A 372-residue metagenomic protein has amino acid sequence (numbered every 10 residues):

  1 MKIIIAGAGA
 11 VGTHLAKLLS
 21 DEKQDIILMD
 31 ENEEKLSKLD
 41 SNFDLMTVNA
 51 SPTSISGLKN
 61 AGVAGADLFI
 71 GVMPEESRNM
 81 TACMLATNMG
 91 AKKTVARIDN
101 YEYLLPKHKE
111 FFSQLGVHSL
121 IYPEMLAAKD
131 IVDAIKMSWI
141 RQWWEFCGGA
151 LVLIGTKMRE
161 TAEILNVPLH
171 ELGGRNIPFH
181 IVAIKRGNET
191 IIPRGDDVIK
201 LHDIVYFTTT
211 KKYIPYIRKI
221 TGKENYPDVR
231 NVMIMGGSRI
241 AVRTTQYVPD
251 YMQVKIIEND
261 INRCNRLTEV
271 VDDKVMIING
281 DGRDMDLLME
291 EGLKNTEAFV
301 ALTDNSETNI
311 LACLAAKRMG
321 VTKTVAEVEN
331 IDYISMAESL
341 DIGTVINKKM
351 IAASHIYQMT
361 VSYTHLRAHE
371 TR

Functional and structural regions predicted by a protein language model:
M1-K2, A8-E22, V182-D250, I256-N262 (+1 more regions): Hydrophobic, well-ordered beta-alpha structural blocks that scaffold small-molecule cofactor pockets
K2, A6, M29, L45-V48 (+7 more regions): Cytosolic Rossmann-like ligand/nucleotide-binding regulatory domains
A10-V11, L15-K136, T245, Y251-Y363: Cytosolic ligand/metal-binding cores
P74-E75, N88, L115, M125 (+9 more regions): Short flexible coil/turn linkers enriched for glycine and charged/polar residues that connect secondary-structure
N100-Y101, M125, G149-A150, E160-A162 (+2 more regions): Glycine-rich beta-alpha junction loops
D130-L151, L172-G174: Rossmann-like NAD(P)H-binding beta-loop-alpha module
R141-C147, R194-V198, R367: Short, flexible, solvent-exposed loop/turn segments with mixed acidic/basic and small polar residues
T364-T371: Conserved small/polar residues in nucleotide/adenosyl-binding loops
